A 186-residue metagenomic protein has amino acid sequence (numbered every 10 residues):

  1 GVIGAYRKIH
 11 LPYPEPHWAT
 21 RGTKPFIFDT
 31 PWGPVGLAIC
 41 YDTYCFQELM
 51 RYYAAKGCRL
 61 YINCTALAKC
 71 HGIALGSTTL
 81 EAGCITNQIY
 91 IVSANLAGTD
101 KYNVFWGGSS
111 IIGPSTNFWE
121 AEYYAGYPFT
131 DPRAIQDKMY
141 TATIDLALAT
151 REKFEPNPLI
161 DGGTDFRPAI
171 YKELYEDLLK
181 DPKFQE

Functional and structural regions predicted by a protein language model:
G1-R59, T65, K69-T79, P158: Active-site catalytic loop in hydrolytic enzyme cores
V2-G4, N117-W119, A149: Short helix-loop capping/hinge motifs at secondary-structure junctions, enriched in acidic/polar residues
R7-R21, A134-E152: A short, polar/charged loop-to-alpha-helix boundary motif
H17, D100-K101, D161, D165: Short Gly/Pro-enriched turn/cap motifs at secondary-structure boundaries
T30, Y41, N95-G98, L146: Short beta-strand segments enriched in hydrophobic/aromatic residues within well-folded beta-rich domains
I39, G113, T143: Pocket-edge structural micro-motifs
Y44-Y140: CN hydrolase (nitrilase-like) catalytic-core segments centered on the catalytic cysteine and neighboring Lys/Glu
T141-E186: A short C-terminal boundary segment appended to hydrolase-like catalytic domains
